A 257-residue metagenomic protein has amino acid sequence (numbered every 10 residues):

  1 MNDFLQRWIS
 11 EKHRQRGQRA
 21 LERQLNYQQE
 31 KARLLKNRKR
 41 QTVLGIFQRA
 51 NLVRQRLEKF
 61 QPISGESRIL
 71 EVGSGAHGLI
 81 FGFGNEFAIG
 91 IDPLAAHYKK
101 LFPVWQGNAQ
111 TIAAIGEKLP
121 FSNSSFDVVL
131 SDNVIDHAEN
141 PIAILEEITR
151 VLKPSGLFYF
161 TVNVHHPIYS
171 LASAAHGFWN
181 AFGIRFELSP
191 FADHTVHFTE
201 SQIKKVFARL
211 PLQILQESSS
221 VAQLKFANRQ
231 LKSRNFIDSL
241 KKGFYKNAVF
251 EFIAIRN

Functional and structural regions predicted by a protein language model:
N2-P62: Class I SAM-dependent methyltransferase Rossmann-like catalytic core, especially the SAM/SAH-binding loop
L70-K118: Class I SAM-dependent methyltransferase SAM/SAH-binding core
Q106-G107, S173, G177-N180, K204-K205 (+1 more regions): A C-terminal cap/extension of S-adenosyl-L-methionine-dependent methyltransferases that defines the acceptor-substrate
A114-V129: A short acidic, Gly/Pro-enriched loop at the edge of an enzyme's catalytic core that lines a small-molecule cofactor
V128-N140: A short SAM/SAH-binding and catalytic strip from SAM-dependent methyltransferases
I142-L157: A short glycine-rich, Lys/Arg-flanked "PGG" loop and its adjoining helix->strand segment in the class I
L157-R185: Conserved class I S-adenosyl-L-methionine
V162, W179-Q202: Acceptor-substrate binding/catalytic loop of class I
